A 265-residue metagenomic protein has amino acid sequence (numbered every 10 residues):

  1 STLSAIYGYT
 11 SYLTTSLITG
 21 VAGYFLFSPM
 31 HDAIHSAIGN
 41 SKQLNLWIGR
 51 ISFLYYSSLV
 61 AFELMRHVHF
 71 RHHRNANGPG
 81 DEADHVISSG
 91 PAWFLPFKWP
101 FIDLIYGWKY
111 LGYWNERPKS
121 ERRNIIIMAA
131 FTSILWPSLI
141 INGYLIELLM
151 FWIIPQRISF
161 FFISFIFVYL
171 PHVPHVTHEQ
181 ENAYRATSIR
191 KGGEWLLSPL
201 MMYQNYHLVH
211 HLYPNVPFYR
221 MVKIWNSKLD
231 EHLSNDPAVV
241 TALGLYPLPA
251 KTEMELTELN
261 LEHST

Functional and structural regions predicted by a protein language model:
S1-F25, L54-I154, N215-T265: Non-catalytic, topology-defining segments of multipass membrane proteins
V21-M30, I154-E179: Transmembrane alpha-helical segments that form the membrane-embedded catalytic/substrate-channel core of multi-pass
Y24-G39, M65-G78, P171-P174, Q204-F218: Acidic (Asp/Glu-rich) catalytic motifs at the cytosolic membrane interface
I38-V60, G80-W93, E179-E194: Juxtamembrane helix-capping/reentrant segments at transmembrane boundaries
I48-G49, I163, Y206: Residue-level signal for cytosolic alpha-helical hairpin/rod architecture
D103, G193-Q204: Long helical/loop segments within the catalytic core of UDP-sugar-dependent glycosyltransferases, especially the large
R117-R122, I153, H178-I189: Membrane-helix boundary/juxtamembrane motif in polytopic membrane proteins
E179-N182, M202, Y219: Juxtamembrane C-terminal module of membrane proteins
